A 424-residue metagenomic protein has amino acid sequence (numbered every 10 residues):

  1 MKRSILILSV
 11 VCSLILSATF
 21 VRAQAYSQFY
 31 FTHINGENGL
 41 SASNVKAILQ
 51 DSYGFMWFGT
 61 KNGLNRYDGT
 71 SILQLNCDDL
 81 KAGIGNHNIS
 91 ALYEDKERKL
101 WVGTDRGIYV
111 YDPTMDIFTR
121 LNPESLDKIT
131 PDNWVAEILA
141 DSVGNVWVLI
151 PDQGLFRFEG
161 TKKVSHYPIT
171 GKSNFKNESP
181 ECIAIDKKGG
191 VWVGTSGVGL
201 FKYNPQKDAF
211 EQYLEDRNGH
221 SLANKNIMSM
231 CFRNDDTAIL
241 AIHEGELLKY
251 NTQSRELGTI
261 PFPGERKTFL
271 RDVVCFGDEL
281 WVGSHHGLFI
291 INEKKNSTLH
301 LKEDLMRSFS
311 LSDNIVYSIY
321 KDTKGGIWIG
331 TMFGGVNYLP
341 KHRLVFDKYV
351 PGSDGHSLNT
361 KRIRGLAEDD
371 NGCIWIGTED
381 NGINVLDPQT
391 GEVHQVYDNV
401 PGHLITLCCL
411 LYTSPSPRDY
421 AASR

Functional and structural regions predicted by a protein language model:
M1-R418: Carboxylate-rich, polar loop motifs that coordinate divalent cations or form catalytic acidic clusters
S423-R424: Hydrophobic alpha-helical segments, chiefly the membrane-spanning helices and signal/signal-anchor peptides
